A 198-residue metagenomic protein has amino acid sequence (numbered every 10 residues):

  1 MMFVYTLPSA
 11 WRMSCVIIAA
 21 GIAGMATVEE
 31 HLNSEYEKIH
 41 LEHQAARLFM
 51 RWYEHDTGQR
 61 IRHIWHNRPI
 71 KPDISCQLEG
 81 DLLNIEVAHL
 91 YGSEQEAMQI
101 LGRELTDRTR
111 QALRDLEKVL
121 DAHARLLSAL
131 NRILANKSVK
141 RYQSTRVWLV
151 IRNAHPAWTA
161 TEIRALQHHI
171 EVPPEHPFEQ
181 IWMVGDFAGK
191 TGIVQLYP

Functional and structural regions predicted by a protein language model:
F3-P69, A88-P198: Metal-dependent nuclease catalytic core centered on acidic motifs
N67-I70, S75-Q77: Extended, H/D-rich, highly charged conserved domains that either
I74-C76, L83-H89: Conserved catalytic cores of phosphodiester-cleaving nucleases, focusing on short active-site segments
Q77-E79, A154: Structured loop/turn residues at secondary-structure junctions
E79-D81, T145: Short glycine/proline-enriched coil/turn segments at helix->beta-strand junctions
